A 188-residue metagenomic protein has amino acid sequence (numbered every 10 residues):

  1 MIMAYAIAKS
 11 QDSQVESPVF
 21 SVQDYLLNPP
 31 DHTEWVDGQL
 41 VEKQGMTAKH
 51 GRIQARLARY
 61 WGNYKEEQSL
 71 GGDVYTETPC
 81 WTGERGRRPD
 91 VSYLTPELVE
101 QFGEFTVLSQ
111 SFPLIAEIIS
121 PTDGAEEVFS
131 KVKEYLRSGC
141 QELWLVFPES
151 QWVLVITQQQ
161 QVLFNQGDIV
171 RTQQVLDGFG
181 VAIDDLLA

Functional and structural regions predicted by a protein language model:
M1-A188: Gly/Pro/Ser/Thr-rich low-complexity, intrinsically disordered segments predominantly at protein N-termini
